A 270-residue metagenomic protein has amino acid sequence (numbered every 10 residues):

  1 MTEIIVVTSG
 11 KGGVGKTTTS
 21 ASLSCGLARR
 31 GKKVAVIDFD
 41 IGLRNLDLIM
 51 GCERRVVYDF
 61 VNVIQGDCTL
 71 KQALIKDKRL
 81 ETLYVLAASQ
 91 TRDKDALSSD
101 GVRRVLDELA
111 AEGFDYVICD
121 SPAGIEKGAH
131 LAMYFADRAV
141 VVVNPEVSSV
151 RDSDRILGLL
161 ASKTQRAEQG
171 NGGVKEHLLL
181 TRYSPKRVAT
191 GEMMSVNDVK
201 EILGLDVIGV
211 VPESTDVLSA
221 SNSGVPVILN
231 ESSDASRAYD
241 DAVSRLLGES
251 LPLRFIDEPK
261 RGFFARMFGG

Functional and structural regions predicted by a protein language model:
I4-C68, Y116: Walker A/P-loop NTP-binding active-site region of P-loop NTPases, recognizing the glycine-rich GxxxxGKT/S
S9, D38, A87-Q90, S121 (+2 more regions): Flexible glycine-/small-residue-rich
G12, V63, L86, D120 (+3 more regions): Residue-level signature of catalytic and energy-coupling elements of molecular machines, predominantly ATP/GTP-dependent
C25, D107, H130-L131: Alpha-helical segments flanking ligand/cofactor-binding loops in enzyme cores
F39-A111, S221-N222: P-loop/Walker-type NTP enzyme "switch/lid" segment
V57, K71, S99, R103 (+5 more regions): Amphipathic alpha-helical transducer elements in NTP-driven molecular machines
A111-E112, Y116, P122-I208, S219: Conserved catalytic-core segment of NTP-binding enzymes
R166-G270: C-terminal lobe/tail of nucleotide-utilizing enzymes
